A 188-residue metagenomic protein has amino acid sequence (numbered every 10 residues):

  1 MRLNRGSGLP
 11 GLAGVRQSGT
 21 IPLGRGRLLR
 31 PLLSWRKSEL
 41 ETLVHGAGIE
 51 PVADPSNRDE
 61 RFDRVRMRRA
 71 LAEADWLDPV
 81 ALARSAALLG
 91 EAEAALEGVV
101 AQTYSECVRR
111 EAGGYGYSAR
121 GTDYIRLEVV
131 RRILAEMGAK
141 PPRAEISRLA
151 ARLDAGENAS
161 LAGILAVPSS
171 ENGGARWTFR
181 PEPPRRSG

Functional and structural regions predicted by a protein language model:
M1-A86: Catalytic subdomain that performs nucleotidyl-dependent activation
N4, G19-G24, A72, A86-G188: AMP-forming adenylation/ATP pyrophosphatase catalytic core
